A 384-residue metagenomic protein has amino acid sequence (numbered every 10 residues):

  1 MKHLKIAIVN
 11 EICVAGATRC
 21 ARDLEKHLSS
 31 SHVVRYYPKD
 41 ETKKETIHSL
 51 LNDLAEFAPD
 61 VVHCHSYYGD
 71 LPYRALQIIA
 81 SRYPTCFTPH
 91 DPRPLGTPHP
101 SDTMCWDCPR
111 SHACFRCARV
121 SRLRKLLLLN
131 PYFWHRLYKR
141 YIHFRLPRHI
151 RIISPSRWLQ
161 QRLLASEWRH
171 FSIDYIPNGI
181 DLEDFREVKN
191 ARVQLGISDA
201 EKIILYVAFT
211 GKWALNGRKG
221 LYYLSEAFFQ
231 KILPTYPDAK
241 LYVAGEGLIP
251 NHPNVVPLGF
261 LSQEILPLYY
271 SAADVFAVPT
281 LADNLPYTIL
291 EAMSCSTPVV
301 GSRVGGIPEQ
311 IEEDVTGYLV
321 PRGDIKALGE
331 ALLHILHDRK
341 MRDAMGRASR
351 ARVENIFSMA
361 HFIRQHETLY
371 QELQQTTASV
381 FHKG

Functional and structural regions predicted by a protein language model:
R93, P109-I152, Q161-F171: Membrane-proximal helix-turn-helix segments that form the acceptor-binding/catalytic region of lipid-linked
L164, G179-Q194: Acidic anion/phosphate-binding donor-loop and adjacent secondary structure in glycosyltransferase catalytic cores
S198-K219, S225-F228: Conserved donor-binding/catalytic core segment of Leloir-type glycosyltransferases
L261, L268-A273: Short alpha-helical donor nucleotide-sugar binding micro-motif in glycosyltransferases
L281: Aromatic "clamp/platform" in nucleotide-sugar-dependent glycosyltransferases that forms part of the donor/acceptor
P298-G301, I311: Short hydrophobic beta-strand element within catalytic cores of glycosyltransferases and related nucleotide-activated
E313-D314, Y318-I325, H334-K340: Conserved acidic donor-binding segment of nucleotide-sugar-dependent glycosyltransferases
A327, H334, M341-I356, F362-T368 (+1 more regions): A short, well-ordered alpha-helix in the C-terminal region of glycosyltransferases
